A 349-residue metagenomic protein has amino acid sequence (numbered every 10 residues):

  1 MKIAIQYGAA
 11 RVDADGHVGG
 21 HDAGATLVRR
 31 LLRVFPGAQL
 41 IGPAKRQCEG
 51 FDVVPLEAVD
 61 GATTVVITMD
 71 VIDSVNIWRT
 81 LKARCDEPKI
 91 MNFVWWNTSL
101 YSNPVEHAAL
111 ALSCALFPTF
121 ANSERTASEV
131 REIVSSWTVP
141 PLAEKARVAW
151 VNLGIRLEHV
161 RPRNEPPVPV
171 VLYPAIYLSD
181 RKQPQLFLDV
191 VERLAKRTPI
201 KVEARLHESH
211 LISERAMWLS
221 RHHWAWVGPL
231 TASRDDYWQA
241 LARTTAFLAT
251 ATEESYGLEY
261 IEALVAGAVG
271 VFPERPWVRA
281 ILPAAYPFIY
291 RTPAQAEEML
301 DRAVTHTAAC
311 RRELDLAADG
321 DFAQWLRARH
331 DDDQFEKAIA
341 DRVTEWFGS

Functional and structural regions predicted by a protein language model:
M1-V65, M69, I289: N-terminal pre-catalytic "stem/leader" segment of glycosyltransferase-like enzymes
Q6, R161-K182, L188-A195: Conserved donor-binding/catalytic core segment of Leloir-type glycosyltransferases
D22, T305-G348: A charged, aromatic-enriched C-terminal amphipathic alpha-helix characteristic of glycosyltransferases across folds
G42-A115: Extended catalytic core of nucleotide-activated donor transferases of GT-like folds
P104-A146: A short, active-site helix/loop in glycosyltransferases that binds the activated sugar's phosphate group
R125-T126, A143-R161, W325: Short beta-strand->alpha-helix junction loop in the catalytic core of nucleotide-activated group-transfer enzymes
S213-W238: Nucleotide-activated donor-binding/catalytic signature segment of Leloir-type glycosyltransferases, i.e., the conserved
T252: Aromatic "clamp/platform" in nucleotide-sugar-dependent glycosyltransferases that forms part of the donor/acceptor
